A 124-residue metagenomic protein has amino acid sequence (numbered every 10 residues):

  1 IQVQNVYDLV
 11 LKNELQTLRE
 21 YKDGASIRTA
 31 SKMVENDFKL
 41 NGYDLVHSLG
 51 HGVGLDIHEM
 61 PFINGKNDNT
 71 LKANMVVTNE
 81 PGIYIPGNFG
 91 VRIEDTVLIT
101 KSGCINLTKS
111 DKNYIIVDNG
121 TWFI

Functional and structural regions predicted by a protein language model:
I1-I124: Active-site neighborhoods and metal-handling regions in enzymes and metal-associated proteins
